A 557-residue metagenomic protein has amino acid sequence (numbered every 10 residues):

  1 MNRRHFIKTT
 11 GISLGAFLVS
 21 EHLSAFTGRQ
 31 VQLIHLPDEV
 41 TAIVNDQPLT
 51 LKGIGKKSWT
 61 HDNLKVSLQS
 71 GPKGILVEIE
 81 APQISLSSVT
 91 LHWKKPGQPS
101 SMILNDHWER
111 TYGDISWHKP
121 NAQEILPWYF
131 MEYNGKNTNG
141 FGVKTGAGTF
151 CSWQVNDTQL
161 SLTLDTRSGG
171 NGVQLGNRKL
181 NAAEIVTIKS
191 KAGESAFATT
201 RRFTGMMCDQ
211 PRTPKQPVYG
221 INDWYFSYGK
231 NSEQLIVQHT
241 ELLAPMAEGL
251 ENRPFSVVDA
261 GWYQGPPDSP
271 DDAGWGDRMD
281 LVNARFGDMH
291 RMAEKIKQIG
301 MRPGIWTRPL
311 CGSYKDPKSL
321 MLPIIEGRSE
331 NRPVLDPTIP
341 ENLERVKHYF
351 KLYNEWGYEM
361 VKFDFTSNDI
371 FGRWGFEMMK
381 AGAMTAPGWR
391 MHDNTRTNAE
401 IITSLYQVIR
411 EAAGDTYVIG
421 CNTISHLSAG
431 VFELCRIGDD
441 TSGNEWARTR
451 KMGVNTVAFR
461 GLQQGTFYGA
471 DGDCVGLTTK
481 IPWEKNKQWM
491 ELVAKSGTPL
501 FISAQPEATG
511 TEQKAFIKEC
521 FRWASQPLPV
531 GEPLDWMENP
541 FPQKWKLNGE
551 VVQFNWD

Functional and structural regions predicted by a protein language model:
H5, Q234-L235, E341, R345: An acidic, carboxylate-rich microenvironment
H5-F26: N-terminal export signals
R29-P254, M360: Carbohydrate-recognition beta-sandwich/jelly-roll modules in extracellular/periplasmic carbohydrate-active proteins
L104-H107, L250-A260, R448-R450, L528-E538: A generic structural motif
G176-A183, N222, S232, N394-D557: Active-site-proximal substrate-binding groove within the catalytic cores of carbohydrate-active enzymes
W224-F226, G261, Q505: Short strand-loop junctions, especially beta-strand C-caps/beta-turns that link beta-sheets to coils or alpha-helices
N252-L477, Q513: Aromatic- and carboxylate-enriched substrate-binding clefts and catalytic-loop regions of carbohydrate-active enzymes
